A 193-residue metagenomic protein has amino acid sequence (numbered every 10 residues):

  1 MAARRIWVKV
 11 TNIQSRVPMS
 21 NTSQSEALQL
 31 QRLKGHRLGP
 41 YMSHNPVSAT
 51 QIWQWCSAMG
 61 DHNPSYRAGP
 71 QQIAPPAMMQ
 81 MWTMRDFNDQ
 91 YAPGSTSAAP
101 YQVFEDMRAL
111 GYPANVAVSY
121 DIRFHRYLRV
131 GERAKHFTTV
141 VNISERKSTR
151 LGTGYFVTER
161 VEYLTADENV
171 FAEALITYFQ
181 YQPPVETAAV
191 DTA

Functional and structural regions predicted by a protein language model:
P18-L33, S119-A193: HotDog/MaoC-like acyl-thioester-processing domains
S20-S119, T187-A193: Hot-dog-fold acyl-thioester-processing enzymes
